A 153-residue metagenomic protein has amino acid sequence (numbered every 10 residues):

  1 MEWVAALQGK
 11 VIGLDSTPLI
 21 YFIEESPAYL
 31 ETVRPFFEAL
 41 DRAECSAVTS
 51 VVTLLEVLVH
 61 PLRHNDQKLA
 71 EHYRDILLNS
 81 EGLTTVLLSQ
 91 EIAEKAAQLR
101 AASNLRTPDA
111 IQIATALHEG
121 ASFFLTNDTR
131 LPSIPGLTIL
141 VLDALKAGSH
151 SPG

Functional and structural regions predicted by a protein language model:
M1-T49, L62-D75, T129, I139-G153: Short, well-structured N-terminal submotif of metal-dependent ribonuclease cores
W3-L7, R34, L83-T129: Active-site neighborhoods of divalent-metal-dependent phosphate/nucleic-acid chemistry enzymes
F22-E24, E119, P135: Active-site-proximal flexible loops/turns
V52: Conserved catalytic or regulatory cores that recognize and/or transform ribose-phosphate-containing ligands
V59-L62, L117: Short glycine/serine- and small hydrophobic-enriched flexible loop segments
K68, Y73-K95, A101-A102, P108 (+1 more regions): Short acidic, glycine/proline-enriched helix-loop-strand junctions
